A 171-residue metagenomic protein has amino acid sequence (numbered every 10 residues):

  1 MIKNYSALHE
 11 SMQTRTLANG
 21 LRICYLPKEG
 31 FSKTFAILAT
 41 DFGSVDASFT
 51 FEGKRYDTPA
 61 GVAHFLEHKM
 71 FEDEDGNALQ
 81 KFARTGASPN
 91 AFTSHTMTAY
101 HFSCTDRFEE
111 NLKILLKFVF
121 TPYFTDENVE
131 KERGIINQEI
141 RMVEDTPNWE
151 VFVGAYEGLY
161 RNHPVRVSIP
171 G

Functional and structural regions predicted by a protein language model:
M1-A78: His/Glu-rich zincin catalytic helix
E74-G171: Acidic/histidine-enriched segments that form metal/cofactor-coordinating and catalytic pocket/exosite environments
